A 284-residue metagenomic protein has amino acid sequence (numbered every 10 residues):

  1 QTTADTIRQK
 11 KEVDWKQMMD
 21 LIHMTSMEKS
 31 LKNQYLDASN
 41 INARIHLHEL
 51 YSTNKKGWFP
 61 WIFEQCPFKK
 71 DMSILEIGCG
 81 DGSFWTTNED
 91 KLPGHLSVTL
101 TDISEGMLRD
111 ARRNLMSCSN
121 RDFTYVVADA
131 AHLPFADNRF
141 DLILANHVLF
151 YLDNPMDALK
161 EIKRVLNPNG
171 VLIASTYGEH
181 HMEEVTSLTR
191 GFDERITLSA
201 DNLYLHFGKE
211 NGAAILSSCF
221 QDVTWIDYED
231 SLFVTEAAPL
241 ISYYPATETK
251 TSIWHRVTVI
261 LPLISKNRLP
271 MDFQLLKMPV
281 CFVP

Functional and structural regions predicted by a protein language model:
T2-W15, L21-M24, H48, K55 (+4 more regions): Conserved Class I S-adenosyl-L-methionine
K11-K70, S83-T87, N114: Conserved class I S-adenosyl-L-methionine
S73, G170-V171: Short glycine-centered segments of the SAM/dcSAM-binding site in methyltransferase folds
L75-H132: Class I SAM-dependent methyltransferase SAM/SAH-binding core
A131-L142: A short acidic, Gly/Pro-enriched loop at the edge of an enzyme's catalytic core that lines a small-molecule cofactor
L142-N154: A short SAM/SAH-binding and catalytic strip from SAM-dependent methyltransferases
M156-P168: A short glycine-rich, Lys/Arg-flanked "PGG" loop and its adjoining helix->strand segment in the class I
I173-R195: Conserved class I S-adenosyl-L-methionine
